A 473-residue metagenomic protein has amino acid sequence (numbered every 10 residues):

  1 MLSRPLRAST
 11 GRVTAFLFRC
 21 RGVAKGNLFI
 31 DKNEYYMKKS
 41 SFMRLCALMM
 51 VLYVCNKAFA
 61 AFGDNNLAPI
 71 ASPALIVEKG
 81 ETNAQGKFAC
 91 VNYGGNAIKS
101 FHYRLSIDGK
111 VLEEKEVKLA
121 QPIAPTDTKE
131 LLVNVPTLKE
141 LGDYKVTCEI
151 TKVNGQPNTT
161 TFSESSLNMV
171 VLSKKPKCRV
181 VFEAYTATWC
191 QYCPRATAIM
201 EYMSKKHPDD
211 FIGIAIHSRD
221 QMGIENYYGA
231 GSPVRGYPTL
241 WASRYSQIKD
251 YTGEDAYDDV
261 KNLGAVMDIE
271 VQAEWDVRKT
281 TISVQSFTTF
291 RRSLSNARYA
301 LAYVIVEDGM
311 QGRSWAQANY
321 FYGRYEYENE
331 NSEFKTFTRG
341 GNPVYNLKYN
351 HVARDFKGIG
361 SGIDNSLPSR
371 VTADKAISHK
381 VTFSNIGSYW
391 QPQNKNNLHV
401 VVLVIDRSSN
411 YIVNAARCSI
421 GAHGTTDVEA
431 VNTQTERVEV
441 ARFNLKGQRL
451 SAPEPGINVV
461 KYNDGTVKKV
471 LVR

Functional and structural regions predicted by a protein language model:
M1, P5-N65: Bacterial Sec-dependent N-terminal signal peptides
M1-R4, D427-R473: C-terminal outer-membrane/trafficking sorting elements
F62-A71, L172-V180, R417-K446: Residue-level detector of functionally pivotal "anchor" positions at catalytic/ligand-binding pockets or at interdomain
L75-N83, W275-K279: Short, solvent-exposed loop/linker segments at the N-terminal edge of repeated beta-sheet extracellular domains
V111-K139: Intrinsically disordered, low-complexity Pro/Gly/Ser/Thr-rich segments with frequent PxxP/GP/PP motifs and embedded
K139-V171, V404, N410: Terminal connector regions
K174-D209: Local sequence-structure signature of Cys/Sec-based thiol-disulfide redox active-site neighborhoods
D209-G424: Short, conserved sequence motifs used for protein processing/export or organelle targeting and for catalysis
